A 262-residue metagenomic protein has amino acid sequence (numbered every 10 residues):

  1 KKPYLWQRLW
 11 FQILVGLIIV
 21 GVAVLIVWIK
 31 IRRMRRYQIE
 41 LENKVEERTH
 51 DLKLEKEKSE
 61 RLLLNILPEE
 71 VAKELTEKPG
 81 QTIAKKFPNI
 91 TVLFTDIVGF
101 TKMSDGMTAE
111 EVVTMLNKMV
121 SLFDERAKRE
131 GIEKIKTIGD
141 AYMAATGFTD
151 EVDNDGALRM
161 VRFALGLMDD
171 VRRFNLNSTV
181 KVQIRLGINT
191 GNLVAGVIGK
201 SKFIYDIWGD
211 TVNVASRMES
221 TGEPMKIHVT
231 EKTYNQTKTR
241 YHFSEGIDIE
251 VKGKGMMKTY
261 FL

Functional and structural regions predicted by a protein language model:
K1-L41, V45: Alpha-helical transmembrane signal-anchor helices
E40, M115-K118, L122, R159-G166 (+4 more regions): Long, highly charged amphipathic alpha-helices
E46, K53-I66, E74-R162: Catalytic NTP-binding/metal-coordinating core of nucleotidyl cyclase/transferase enzymes
D51, F174-N175, N189-T190, D210-E231 (+1 more regions): Catalytic/regulatory signature loops of cyclic-dinucleotide turnover enzymes and related class III nucleotidyl cyclases
E70, V98, N192-L193, K232: Alpha-helix/helix-capping structural signal
T95, R126-R159, V171-T211, K258-L262: Catalytic core of nucleotidyl cyclases, primarily class III adenylyl/guanylyl cyclases
L167-D170, F174-N177, K200, T221-M225 (+1 more regions): Conserved, well-folded catalytic cores of nucleic-acid-processing and energy-transducing macromolecular machines
L193-A195, T221-L262: Cytosolic regulatory/linker segments at or just downstream of nucleotide-handling modules in signal-transduction
